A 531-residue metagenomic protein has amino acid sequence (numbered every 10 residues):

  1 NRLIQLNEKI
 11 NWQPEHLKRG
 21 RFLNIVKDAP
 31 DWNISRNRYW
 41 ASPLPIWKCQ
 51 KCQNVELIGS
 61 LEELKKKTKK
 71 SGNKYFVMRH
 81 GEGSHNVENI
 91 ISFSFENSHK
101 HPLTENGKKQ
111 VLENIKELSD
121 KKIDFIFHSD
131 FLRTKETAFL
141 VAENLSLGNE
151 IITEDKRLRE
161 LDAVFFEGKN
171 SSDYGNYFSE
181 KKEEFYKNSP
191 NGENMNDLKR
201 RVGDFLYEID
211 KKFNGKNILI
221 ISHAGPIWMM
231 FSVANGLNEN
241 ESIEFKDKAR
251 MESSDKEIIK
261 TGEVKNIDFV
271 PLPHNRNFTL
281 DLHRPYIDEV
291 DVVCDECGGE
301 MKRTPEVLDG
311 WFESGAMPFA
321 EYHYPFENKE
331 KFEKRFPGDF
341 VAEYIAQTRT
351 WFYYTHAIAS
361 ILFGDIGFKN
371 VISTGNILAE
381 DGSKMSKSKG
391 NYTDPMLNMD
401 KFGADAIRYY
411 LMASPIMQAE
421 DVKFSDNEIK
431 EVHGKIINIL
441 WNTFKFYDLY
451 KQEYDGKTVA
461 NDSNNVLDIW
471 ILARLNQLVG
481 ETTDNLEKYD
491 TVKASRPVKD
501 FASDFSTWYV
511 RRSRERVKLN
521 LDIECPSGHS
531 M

Functional and structural regions predicted by a protein language model:
N1-G72, D268-D339, N461-L478, H529: Cys/His-rich finger/ribbon microdomains and the adjacent scaffold used for macromolecule binding/structural
N1-L57, L61-E63, K182, L206 (+4 more regions): Residue patterns forming the tRNA-binding/recognition surfaces of aminoacyl-tRNA synthetases and related DALR
V55-I123, F139, L147, N176 (+2 more regions): An N-terminal RHG(E/S)-centered segment typical of histidine phosphatases
G72-K74, L161-D173, K211-K216, S232-L282 (+1 more regions): Acidic, low-complexity terminal tails and accessory targeting/binding regions of phosphate-metabolizing enzymes
G83, I90, L112-K182, K246-D268: Phosphate-coordination/substrate-recognition cap region in phosphate-metabolizing enzymes
F178-D197, N465: Short glycine/proline- and acidic residue-enriched helix-loop micro-motifs that form flexible lids or anion-recognition
T348-G364: Metal-dependent nuclease catalytic cores in nucleic-acid-processing enzymes, especially RNase H-like/related
I523-P526, S530: Intrinsically disordered, low-complexity segments enriched in serine/proline and basic residues
